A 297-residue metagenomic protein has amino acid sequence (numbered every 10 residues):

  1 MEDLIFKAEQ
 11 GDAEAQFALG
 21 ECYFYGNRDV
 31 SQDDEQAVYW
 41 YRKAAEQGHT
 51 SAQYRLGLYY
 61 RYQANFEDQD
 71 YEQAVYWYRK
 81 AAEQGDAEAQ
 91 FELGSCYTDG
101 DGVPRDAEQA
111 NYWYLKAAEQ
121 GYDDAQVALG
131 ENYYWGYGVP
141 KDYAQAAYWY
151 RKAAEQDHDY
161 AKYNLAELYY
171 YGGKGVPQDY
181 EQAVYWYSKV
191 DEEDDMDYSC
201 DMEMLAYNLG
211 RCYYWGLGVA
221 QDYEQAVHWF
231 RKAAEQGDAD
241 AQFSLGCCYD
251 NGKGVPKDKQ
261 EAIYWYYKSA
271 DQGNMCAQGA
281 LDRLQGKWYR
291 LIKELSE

Functional and structural regions predicted by a protein language model:
M1-G26: N-terminal segments that cap or nucleate solenoid repeat domains
K7, K43-A44, K80-A81, K116-A117 (+4 more regions): Canonical positions in the second alpha-helix
E9-D12, Y25-N27, E46-H49, Y62-A64 (+14 more regions): Short helix-capping/linker turns of helical repeat alpha-solenoids
A18-G26, V30, R55-Q63, E92-D99 (+6 more regions): Hydrophobic face of amphipathic alpha-helices that form TPR/SEL1-like repeat modules and related alpha-solenoid
C276-E297: Terminal, low-structured helical/coil segments at or just beyond the last alpha-helical repeat
